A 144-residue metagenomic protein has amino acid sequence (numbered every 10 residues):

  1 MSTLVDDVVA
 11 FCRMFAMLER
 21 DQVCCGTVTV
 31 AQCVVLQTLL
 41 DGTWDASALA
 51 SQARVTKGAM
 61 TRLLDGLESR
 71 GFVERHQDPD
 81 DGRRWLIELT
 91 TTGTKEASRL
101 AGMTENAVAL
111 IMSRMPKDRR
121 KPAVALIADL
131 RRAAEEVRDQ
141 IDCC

Functional and structural regions predicted by a protein language model:
M1-C33: N-terminal leader segment of winged-helix/HTH proteins
C33-L40, K95: Pre-recognition alpha-helix immediately N-terminal to the DNA-recognition helix within helix-turn-helix or winged-helix
D41-D45: Short capping segments at the starts of secondary-structure elements
A50: The alpha-helix within a helix-turn-helix
T56-A59: Helix-turn-helix DNA-binding motif, specifically the short coil turn and the N-cap/start of the second
D65-A128: Charged, amphipathic alpha-helical coiled-coil/dimerization segments
D118-C144: C-terminal regulatory/oligomerization modules of transcriptional regulators
